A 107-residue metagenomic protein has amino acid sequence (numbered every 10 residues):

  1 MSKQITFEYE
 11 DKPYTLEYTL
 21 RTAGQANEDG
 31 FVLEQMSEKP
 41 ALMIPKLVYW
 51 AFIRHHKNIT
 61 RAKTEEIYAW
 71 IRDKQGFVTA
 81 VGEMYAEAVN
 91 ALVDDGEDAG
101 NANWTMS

Functional and structural regions predicted by a protein language model:
M1-E8, P13, G24, E28-E38 (+2 more regions): Charged interaction scaffolds used for protein-protein
E17-Y18: Short linear motifs in exposed loops
R21: Acidic/histidine-rich catalytic cores and adjacent linkers of DNA breakage/strand-transfer/modification proteins
P45-K46: Extended, low-complexity alpha-biased scaffolding regions
